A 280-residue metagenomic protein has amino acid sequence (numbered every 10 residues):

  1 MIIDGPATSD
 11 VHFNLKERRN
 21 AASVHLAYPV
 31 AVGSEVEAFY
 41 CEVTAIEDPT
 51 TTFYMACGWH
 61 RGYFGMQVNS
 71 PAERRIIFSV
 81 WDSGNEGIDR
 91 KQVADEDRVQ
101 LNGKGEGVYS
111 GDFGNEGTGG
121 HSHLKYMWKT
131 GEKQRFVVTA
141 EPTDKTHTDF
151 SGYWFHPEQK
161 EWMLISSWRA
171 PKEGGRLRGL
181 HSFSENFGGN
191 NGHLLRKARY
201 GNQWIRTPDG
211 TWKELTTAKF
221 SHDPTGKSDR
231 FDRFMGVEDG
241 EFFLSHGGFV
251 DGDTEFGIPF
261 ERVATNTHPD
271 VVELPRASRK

Functional and structural regions predicted by a protein language model:
I2, A38-E42, D48, R199-G201 (+1 more regions): Accessory carbohydrate-binding/adhesion or oligomerization-edge regions at the termini of glycan-active proteins
I2-D10, T143, H156-E161, S167-R176 (+2 more regions): Extracellular glycan-recognition regions
P6-V108, H123, T216, G257 (+1 more regions): Secretory/extracellular carbohydrate-interaction modules and structurally similar beta-sandwich "look-alikes"
E37, R74, E132, T148 (+1 more regions): Residues that flank catalytic or metal-binding motifs in active/ligand-binding sites
V43-E47, D82, A140-P142, H156 (+1 more regions): Short beta-strand segments enriched in hydrophobic/aromatic residues within well-folded beta-rich domains
G111-K133: Short, aromatic/His-centered strand-loop micro-motif at the edge of beta-sheets
W128-M163: Carbohydrate-binding surfaces in secreted/extracellular proteins
D149-D253: Aromatic sugar-binding interfaces of carbohydrate-active proteins
